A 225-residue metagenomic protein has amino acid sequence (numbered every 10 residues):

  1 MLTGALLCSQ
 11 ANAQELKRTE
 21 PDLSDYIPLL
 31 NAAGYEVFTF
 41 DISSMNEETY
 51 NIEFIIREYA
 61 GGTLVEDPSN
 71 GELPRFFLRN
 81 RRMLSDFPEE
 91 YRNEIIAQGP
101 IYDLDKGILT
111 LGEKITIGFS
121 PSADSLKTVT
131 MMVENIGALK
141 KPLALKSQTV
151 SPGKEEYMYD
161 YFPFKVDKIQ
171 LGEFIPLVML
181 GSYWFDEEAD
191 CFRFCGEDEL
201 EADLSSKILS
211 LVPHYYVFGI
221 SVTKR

Functional and structural regions predicted by a protein language model:
M1-R18: Bacterial Sec-dependent N-terminal signal peptides
Q14, F38, F54, Y216: A broad, low-specificity signal marking well-ordered, structured residues that form hydrophobic/aromatic
Q14-L29: Short N-terminal segments immediately surrounding and downstream of signal-peptide cleavage
P28-A32, S44: Short secondary-structure boundary/capping segments within folded domains
A32-F40: Contiguous beta-strand segments within globular domains
S43-M45, T223: Solvent-exposed residues in well-ordered beta-strands and their adjoining turns, especially edge/terminal strands
N46-K154: Structured domain cores in non-transmembrane regions
G112-V222: Mature extracytoplasmic/lumenal regions of exported proteins
